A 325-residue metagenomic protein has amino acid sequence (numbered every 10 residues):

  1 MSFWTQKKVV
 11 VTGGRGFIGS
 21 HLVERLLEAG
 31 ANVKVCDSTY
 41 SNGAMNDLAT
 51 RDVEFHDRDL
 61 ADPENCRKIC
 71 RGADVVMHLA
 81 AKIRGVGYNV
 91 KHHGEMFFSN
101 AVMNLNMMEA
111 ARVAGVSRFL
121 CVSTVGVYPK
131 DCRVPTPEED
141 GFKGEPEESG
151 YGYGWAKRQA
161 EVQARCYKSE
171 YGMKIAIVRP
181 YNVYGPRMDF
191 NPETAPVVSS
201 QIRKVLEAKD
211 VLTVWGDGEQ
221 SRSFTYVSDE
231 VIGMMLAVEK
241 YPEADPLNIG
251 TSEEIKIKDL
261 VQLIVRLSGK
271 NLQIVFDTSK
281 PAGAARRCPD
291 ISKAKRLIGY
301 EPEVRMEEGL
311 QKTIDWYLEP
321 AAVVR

Functional and structural regions predicted by a protein language model:
V9-A29: N-terminal Rossmann NAD(P)H-binding glycine-rich loop of SDR-like oxidoreductase domains
T12, C36, V76-K82, F119-V125 (+1 more regions): SDR active-site strand-loop-helix element
E24-A29, R58, E207-R325: C-terminal substrate-binding subdomain of Rossmann-fold SDR/epimerase-dehydratase oxidoreductases
A31-Y40: Conserved glycine-rich Rossmann-like NAD(P)H-binding loop of the short-chain dehydrogenase/reductase
D57-S99, A110-V113, K130: NAD(P)H-binding glycine-rich loop region in Rossmannoid oxidoreductase-like domains and their noncatalytic homologs
H78, L105-G150: Conserved Rossmann-fold NAD(P)-dependent oxidoreductase catalytic core, especially the SDR/UDP-sugar
D131-D140, V162-E239, S252-E254, V261-L267: NAD(P)-dependent short-chain dehydrogenase/reductase
G152, A156-Q159: Active-site helix of classical SDR
